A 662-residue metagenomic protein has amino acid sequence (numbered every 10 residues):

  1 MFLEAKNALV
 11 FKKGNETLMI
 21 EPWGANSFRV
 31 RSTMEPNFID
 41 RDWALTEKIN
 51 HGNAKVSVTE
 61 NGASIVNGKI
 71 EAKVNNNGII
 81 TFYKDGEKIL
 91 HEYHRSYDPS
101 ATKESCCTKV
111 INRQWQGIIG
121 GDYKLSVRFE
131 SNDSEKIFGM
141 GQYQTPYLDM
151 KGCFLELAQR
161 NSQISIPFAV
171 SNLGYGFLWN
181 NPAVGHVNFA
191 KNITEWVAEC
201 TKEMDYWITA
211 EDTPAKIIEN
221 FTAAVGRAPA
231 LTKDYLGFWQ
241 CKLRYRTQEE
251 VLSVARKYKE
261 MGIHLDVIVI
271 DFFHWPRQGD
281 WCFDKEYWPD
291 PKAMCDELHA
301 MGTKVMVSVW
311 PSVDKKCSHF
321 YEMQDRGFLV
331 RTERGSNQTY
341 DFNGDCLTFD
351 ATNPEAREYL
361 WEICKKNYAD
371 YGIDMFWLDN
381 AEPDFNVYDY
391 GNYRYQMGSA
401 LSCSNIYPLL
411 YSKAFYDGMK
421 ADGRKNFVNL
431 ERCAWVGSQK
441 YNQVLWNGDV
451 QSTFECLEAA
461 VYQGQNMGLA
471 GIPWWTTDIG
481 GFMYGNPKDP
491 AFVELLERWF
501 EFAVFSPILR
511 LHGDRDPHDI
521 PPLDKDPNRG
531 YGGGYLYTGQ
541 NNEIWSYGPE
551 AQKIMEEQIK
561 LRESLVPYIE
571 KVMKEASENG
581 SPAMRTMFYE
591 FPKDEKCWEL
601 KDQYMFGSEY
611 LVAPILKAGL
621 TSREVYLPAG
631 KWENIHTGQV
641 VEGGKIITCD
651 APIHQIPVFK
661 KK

Functional and structural regions predicted by a protein language model:
M1-K6, E21-S64, A101: A low-complexity, Ser/Thr/Gly/Pro-enriched, surface-exposed linker/loop concept that marks segments flanking
E4-E21, E297-G302, Y416-K425, W435 (+1 more regions): Carbohydrate-binding surfaces of carbohydrate-active enzymes
K13, K55-T232, K242-L243, Q248 (+4 more regions): Catalytic and substrate-binding clefts that recognize carbohydrates or anionic sugar/phosphate headgroups
K13, N161-S162, V170, E199 (+24 more regions): Active-site-proximal structural scaffolding
G14, T59-E60, V66-N67, N76 (+14 more regions): Short, well-ordered loop/turn elements at secondary-structure boundaries
I20, K69, F168, Y258 (+8 more regions): Conserved, mostly hydrophobic/aromatic
E35, E92, H264-Q552, E590-F591: Aromatic- and carboxylate-enriched substrate-binding clefts and catalytic-loop regions of carbohydrate-active enzymes
L173-Y175, P182-V184, T213, L243-Y245 (+14 more regions): Short, glycine-/Ser/Thr-/acidic-enriched flexible segments
